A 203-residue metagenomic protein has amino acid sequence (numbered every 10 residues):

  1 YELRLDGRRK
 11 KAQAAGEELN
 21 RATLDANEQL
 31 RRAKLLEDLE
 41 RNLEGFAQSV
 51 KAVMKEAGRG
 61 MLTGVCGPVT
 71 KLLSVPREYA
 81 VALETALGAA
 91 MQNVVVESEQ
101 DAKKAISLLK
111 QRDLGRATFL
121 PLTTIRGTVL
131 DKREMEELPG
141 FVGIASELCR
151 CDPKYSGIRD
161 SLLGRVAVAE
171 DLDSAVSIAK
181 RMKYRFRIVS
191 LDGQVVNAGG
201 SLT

Functional and structural regions predicted by a protein language model:
Y1-E44: Extended, EK/Q-rich alpha-helical coiled-coil segments that serve as long dimerization/scaffolding arms in large
E28-T203: Hinge-like oligomerization/junction regions that interrupt long coiled-coil arms in large cytoskeletal
